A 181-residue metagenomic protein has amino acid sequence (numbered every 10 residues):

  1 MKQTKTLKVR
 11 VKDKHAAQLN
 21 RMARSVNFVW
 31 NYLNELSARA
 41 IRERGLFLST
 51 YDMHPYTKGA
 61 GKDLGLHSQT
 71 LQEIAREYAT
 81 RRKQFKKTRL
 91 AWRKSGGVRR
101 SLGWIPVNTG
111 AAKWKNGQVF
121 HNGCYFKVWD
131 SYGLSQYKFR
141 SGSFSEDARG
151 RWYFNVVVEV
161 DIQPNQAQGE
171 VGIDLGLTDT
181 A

Functional and structural regions predicted by a protein language model:
M1-A181: Nucleic-acid substrate recognition interfaces
